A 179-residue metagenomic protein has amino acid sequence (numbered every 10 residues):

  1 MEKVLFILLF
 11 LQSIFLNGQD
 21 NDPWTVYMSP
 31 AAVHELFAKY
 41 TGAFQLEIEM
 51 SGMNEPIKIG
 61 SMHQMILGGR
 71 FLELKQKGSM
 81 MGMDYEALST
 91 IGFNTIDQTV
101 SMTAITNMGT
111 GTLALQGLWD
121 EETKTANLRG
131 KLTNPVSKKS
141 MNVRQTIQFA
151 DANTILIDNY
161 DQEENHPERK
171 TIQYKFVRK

Functional and structural regions predicted by a protein language model:
V4-S13: Sec-dependent N-terminal signal peptides
M28-A43: N-terminal helix-cap/turn-to-beta initiation motif at the start of protein domains
L46-E49, L74-S79, M102-I105, L128-T133 (+1 more regions): Short beta-strand segments that buttress and anchor functional surface loops
P56-G60, D84-L88, T110-L115, K139-R144 (+2 more regions): Short, surface-exposed coil-to-beta transition loops
L67, F149-N153: Residue-level recognition of beta-strand termini and adjacent short loop/turns
M80-L113: Helix-adjacent hinge/juxtasegments
N159-K179: Edge beta-strand at a domain terminus
